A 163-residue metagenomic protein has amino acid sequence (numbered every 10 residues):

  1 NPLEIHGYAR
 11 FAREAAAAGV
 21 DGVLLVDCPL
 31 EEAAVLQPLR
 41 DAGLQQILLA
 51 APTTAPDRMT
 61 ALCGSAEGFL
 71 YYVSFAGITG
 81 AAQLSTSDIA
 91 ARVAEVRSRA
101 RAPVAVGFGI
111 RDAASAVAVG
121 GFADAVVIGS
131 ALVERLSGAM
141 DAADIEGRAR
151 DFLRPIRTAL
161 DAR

Functional and structural regions predicted by a protein language model:
N1-D27, T158-R163: Active-site beta->alpha loop and helix N-cap motifs at the rims of alpha/beta catalytic domains
L3-R10, L25-A42, A55-A61, T79-A94 (+2 more regions): Active-site-adjacent beta->alpha loops and helix N-cap segments on the catalytic face of soluble alpha/beta enzymes
A15-G22, L39-I47, G64-Y72, F122-V126: Glycine-enriched alpha-helix->loop->beta-strand junction motifs that scaffold or abut catalytic
A16, L36-D41, A90-A100, L153-A162: Surface-exposed amphipathic alpha-helices with a cationic face
A18-E32, Y72-G80, G109, F122-D141: Glycine-rich phosphate-binding active-site loops on the catalytic face of alpha/beta enzymes
L39-A50, R97-G109: Short beta-strand/loop segments at the ligand-binding rim of alpha/beta enzyme cores
T54-G64, V106, I110-V126: Catalytic cores of alpha/beta
V133-R163: C-terminal helical cap(s) of enzyme catalytic domains, especially alpha/beta-barrels
